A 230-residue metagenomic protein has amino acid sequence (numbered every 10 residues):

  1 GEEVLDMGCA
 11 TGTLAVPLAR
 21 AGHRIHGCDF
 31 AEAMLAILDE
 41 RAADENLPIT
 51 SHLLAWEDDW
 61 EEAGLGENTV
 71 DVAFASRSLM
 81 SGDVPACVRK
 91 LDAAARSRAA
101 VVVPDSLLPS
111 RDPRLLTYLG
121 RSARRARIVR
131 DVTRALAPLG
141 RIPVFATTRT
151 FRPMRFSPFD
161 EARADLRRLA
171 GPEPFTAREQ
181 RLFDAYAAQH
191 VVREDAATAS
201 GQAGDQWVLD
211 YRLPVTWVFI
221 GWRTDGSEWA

Functional and structural regions predicted by a protein language model:
G8-A10: Class I SAM-dependent methyltransferase "Motif I" SAM/SAH-binding loop
T13-V16, R20-D59: Class I SAM-dependent methyltransferase SAM/SAH-binding core
E62-D71: A short acidic, Gly/Pro-enriched loop at the edge of an enzyme's catalytic core that lines a small-molecule cofactor
V70-P85: A short SAM/SAH-binding and catalytic strip from SAM-dependent methyltransferases
R96-S106: Conserved beta-strand signature within the Rossmann-like core of class I S-adenosyl-L-methionine
P104-A123: Short, glycine-/aromatic-enriched active-site segment of Class I SAM-dependent methyltransferases
R125-G140: Short alpha-helix
V144-A230: Conserved Class I S-adenosyl-L-methionine
